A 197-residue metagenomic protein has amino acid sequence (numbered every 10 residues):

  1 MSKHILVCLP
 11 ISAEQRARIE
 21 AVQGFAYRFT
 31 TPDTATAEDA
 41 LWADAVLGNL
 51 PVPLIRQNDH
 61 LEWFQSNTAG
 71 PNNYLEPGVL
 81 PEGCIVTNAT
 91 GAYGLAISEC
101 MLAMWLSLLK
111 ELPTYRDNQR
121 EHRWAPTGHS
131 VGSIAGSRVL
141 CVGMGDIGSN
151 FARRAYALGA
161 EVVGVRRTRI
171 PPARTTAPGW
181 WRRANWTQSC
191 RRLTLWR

Functional and structural regions predicted by a protein language model:
M1-I85, R191: An N-terminal-biased, well-structured beta-alpha scaffold segment characteristic of Rossmann-like dinucleotide-binding
C8, T30-P32, A89, V165 (+1 more regions): Conserved beta-strand termini and adjacent loop/short-helix elements that scaffold enzyme active sites in alpha/beta
A13, G94-L95, S149: Loop/helix-junction capping segments adjacent to catalytic residues or to phosphate/diphosphate-binding pockets
A17-A21, E38-L41, A103, D117 (+4 more regions): Replace "anionic and nucleotidyl ligands
I19, V46, F64, M101 (+3 more regions): Generic structural signal for small/hydrophobic residues in well-ordered secondary structure, especially within
F25-P32, D44-N49, N118-T127, T176-R183: Short gly/ser/thr-rich secondary-structure transition/capping motifs
E82-C84, A89-R138, G164, P172: Phosphate-binding beta-alpha-beta segment of Rossmann-like dinucleotide-binding domains, i.e., the NAD(P)
H129-R197: Rossmann-like dinucleotide/phosphate-binding beta-alpha-beta segment
